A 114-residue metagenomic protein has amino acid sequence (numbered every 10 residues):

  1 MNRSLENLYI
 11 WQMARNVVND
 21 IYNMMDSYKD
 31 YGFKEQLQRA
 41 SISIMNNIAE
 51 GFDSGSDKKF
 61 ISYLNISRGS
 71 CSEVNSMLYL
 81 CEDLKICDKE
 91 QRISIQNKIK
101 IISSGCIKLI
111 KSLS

Functional and structural regions predicted by a protein language model:
M1-S114: Amphipathic alpha-helical assembly/interaction segments
